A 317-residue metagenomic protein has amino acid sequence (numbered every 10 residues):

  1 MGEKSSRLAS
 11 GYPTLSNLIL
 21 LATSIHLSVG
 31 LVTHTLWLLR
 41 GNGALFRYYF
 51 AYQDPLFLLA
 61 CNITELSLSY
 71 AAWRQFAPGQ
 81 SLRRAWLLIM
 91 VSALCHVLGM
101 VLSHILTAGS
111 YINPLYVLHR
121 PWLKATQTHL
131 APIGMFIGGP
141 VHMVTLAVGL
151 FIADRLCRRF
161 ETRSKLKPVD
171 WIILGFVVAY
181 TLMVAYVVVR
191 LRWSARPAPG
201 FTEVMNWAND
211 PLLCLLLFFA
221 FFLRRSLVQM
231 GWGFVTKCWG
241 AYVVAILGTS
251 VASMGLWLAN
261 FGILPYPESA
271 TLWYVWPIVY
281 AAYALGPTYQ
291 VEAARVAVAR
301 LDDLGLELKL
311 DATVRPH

Functional and structural regions predicted by a protein language model:
G2-H317: Polytopic alpha-helical membrane-helix bundles and their juxtamembrane interface segments in multi-pass membrane
